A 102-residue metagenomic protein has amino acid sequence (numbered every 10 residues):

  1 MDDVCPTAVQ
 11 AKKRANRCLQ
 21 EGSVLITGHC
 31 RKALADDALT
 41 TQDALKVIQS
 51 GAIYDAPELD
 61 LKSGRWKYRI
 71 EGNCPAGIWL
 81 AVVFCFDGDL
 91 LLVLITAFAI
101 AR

Functional and structural regions predicted by a protein language model:
M1-R102: Ribonuclease/tRNase effector modules and their secretory precursors
